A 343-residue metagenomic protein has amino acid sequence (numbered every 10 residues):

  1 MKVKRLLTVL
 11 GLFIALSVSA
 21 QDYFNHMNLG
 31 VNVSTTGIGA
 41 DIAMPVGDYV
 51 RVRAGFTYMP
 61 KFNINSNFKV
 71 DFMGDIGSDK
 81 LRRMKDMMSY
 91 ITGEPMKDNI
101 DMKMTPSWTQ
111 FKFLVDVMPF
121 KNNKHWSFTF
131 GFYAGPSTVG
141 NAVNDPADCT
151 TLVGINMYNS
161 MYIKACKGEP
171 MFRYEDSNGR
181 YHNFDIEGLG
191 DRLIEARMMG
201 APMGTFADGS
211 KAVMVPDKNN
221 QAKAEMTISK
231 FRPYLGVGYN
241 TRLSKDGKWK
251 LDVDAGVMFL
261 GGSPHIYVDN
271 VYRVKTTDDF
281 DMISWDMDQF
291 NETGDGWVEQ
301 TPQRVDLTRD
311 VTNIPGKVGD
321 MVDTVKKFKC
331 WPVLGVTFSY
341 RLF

Functional and structural regions predicted by a protein language model:
M1-F24, F338: Bacterial Sec-dependent N-terminal signal peptides
H26-V31, K61-W108, S137-K230, G262-K329: Extracellular/periplasm-exposed beta-strand and loop segments of Gram-negative cell-envelope proteins, dominated by
M27, T36-A40, V50, T109-F113 (+2 more regions): Hydrophobic, lipid-facing positions within transmembrane beta-strands of outer-membrane proteins
L29-V31, I42, A54, V115 (+4 more regions): Membrane-embedded beta-strand positions of outer-membrane beta-barrel proteins
V33-G37, F56-F62, F132-T138, T241 (+2 more regions): Transmembrane beta-strands of outer-membrane beta-barrel pores
V46-D48, P119-N122, T241-K245, L342: Outer-membrane beta-barrel strand-turn architecture
V50-V52, N123-W126, D246-W249: Repeated loop/turn-to-beta-strand initiation elements of outer-membrane beta-barrel proteins
F328-F343: Outer-membrane beta-barrel "beta-signal"
